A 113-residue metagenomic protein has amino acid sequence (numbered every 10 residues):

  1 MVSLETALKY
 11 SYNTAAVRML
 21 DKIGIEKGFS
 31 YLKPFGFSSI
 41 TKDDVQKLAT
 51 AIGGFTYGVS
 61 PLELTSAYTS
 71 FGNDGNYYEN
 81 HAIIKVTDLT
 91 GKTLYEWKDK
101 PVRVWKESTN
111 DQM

Functional and structural regions predicted by a protein language model:
M1-S38, V45-N73: Active-site-adjacent helix/loop patches that line small-molecule binding or acyl-intermediate pockets
T6, Y10, G58-M113: A penicillin-recognizing enzyme superfamily signal
F37-I40, K92: Short connector loops/turns at beta-strand edges and beta->alpha or beta->beta junctions
I40-K42, V104: Short helix-capping and inter-helix turn/linker motifs at the boundaries of alpha-helical repeat units
D43-K47, E96-D99: Short acidic, glycine/proline-rich loop/turn micro-motifs
